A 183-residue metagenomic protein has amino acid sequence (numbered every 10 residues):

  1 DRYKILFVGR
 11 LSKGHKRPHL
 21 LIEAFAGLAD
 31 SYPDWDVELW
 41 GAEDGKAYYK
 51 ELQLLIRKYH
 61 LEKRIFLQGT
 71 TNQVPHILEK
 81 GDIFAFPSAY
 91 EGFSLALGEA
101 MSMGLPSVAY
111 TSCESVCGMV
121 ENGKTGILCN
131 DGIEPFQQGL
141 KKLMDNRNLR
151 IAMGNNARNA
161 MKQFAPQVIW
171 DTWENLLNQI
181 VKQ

Functional and structural regions predicted by a protein language model:
Y3, F7, S12-G27, V37 (+1 more regions): A conserved mid-protein helix/loop that constitutes part of the nucleotide-sugar donor-binding site
E38-E62, L149: Short, structured helix-loop element that forms part of the nucleotide-activated donor/catalytic region
T70, A89: Aromatic "clamp/platform" in nucleotide-sugar-dependent glycosyltransferases that forms part of the donor/acceptor
P75, F93-S94, G98-S102, C117-G118 (+1 more regions): Short alpha-helical segment that forms part of, or immediately flanks, the ligand-binding pocket in carbohydrate-active
P106-Y110: Short hydrophobic beta-strand element within catalytic cores of glycosyltransferases and related nucleotide-activated
T111, E121-E134, K142-R147, K162: Conserved acidic donor-binding segment of nucleotide-sugar-dependent glycosyltransferases
P135, K142, L149-Q163, T172-N175: A short, well-ordered alpha-helix in the C-terminal region of glycosyltransferases
P166-Q183: C-terminal alpha-helical cap of glycosyltransferases
